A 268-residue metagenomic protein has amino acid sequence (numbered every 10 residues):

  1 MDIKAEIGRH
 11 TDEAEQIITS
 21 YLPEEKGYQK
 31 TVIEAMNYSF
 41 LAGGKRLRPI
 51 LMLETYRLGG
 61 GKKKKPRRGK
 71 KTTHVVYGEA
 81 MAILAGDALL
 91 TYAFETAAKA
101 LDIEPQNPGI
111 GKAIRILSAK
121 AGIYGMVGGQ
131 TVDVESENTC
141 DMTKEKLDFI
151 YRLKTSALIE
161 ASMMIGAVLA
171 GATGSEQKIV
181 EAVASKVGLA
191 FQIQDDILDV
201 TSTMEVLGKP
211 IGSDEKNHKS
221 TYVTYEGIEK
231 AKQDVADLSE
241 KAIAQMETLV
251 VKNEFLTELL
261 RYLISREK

Functional and structural regions predicted by a protein language model:
M1-E6: Generic start-of-chain signal for non-secretory N-termini
G8, D12-M246, V251-I264: Mg2+-dependent prenyl diphosphate-binding active-site environment of isoprenoid biosynthetic enzymes
